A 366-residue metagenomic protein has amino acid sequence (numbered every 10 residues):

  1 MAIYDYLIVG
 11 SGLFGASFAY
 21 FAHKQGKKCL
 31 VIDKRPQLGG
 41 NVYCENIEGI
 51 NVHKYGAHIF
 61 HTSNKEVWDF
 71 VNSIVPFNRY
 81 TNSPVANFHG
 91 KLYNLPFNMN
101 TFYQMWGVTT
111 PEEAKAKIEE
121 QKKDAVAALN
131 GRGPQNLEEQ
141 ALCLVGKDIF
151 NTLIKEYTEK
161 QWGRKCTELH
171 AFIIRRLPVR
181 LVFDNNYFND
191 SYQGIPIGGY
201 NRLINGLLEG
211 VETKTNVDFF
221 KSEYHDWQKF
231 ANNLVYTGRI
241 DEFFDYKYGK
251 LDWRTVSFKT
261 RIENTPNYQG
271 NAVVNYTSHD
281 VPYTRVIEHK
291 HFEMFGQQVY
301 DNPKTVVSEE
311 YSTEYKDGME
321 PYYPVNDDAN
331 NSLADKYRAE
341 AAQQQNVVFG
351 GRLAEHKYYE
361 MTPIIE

Functional and structural regions predicted by a protein language model:
Y4-V31: N-terminal Rossmann-like FAD-binding beta1-loop-alpha1 element of flavoenzymes
L13-F14, P36-L38, N100, E159 (+5 more regions): Short, solvent-exposed loop/turn segments at secondary-structure junctions
H23-E48: Glycine-rich FAD pyrophosphate-binding loop
Q25, F220-E340: Mid-domain catalytic core of redox enzymes that form a hydrophobic substrate pocket/lid adjacent to a catalytic redox
E48-D124: Dinucleotide-binding Rossmann-like beta1-alpha1 core, especially the glycine-rich loop that anchors the ADP
D69, S73, I149, Q269 (+1 more regions): Structural/interface elements that position substrates and couple domains in central-metabolism enzymes
H89-Y93, M99-A231: Active-site/ligand-binding neighborhood in enzyme catalytic cores
E320-E366: C-terminal catalytic lobe of FAD-dependent flavoproteins
